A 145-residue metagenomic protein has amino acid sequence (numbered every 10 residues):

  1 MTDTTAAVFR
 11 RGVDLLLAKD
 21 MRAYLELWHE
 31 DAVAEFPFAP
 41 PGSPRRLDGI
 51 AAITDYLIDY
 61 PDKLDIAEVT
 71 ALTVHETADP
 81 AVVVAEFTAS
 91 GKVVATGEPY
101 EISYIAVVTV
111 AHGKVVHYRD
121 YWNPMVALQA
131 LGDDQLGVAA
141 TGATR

Functional and structural regions predicted by a protein language model:
M1-E30, Q135-R145: Short, low-complexity N-terminal intrinsically disordered segments enriched in polar/charged residues
M1-T4, I58-R145: A beta-strand edge to alpha-helix "cap/lid" segment located at domain peripheries
V8, D20, Y56-L57, Y104: Hydrophobic alpha-helical segments typical of transmembrane helices and their membrane-interface/capping positions
G12, Y24-L25, A32, G49 (+4 more regions): Hydrophobic pocket/interface hotspot
Y24, V33-E35, P44, G97 (+2 more regions): Generic secondary-structure boundary/loop-capping signal
L25, H29-P80: A solvent-exposed, acidic/Ser-Thr-rich amphipathic alpha-helical stretch
